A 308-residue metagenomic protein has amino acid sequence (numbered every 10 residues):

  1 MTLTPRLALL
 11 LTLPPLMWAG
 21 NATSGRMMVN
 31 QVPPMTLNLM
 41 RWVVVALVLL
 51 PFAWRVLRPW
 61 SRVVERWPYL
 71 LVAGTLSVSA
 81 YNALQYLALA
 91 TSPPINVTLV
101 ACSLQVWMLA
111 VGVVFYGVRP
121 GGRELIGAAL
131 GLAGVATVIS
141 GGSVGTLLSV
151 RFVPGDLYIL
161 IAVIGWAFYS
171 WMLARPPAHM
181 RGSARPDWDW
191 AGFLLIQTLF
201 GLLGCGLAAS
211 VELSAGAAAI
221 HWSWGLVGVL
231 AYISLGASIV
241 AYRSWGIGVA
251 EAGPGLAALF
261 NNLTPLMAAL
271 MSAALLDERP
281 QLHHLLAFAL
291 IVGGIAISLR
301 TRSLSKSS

Functional and structural regions predicted by a protein language model:
M1-L39, T75, G145-S183, L203-L207 (+1 more regions): Glycine-/small-residue-enriched transmembrane alpha-helix faces in small-molecule transporters and effluxers
M1-T12, P59, V106-I164, H283 (+1 more regions): Juxtamembrane helix-loop boundary signature in multi-pass membrane transporters
L3-L7, Q31-M35, L39, R62-P68 (+3 more regions): Juxtamembrane helix-entry segments on the extracytoplasmic side of multipass membrane proteins
M17, N21-A22, L50-A101, T137 (+1 more regions): Specific transmembrane alpha-helical segments of multi-pass solute transporters/efflux pumps, especially DMT/EamA
V29-A80, Q105-A110, I164-M172, L194-L213 (+2 more regions): Transmembrane alpha-helices of multi-pass small-molecule transport proteins
T36-L47, S77, N82-A128, A162 (+1 more regions): Specific alpha-helical transmembrane segments that line the substrate/conduction pathway and gating interfaces
N38-M40, N82, N96-L104, M172-L202 (+1 more regions): Helix-helix packing/entry segments at the starts of transmembrane helices
W42-V43, L50-P51, S140, L226 (+1 more regions): C-terminal-most transmembrane helix of multi-pass membrane proteins
